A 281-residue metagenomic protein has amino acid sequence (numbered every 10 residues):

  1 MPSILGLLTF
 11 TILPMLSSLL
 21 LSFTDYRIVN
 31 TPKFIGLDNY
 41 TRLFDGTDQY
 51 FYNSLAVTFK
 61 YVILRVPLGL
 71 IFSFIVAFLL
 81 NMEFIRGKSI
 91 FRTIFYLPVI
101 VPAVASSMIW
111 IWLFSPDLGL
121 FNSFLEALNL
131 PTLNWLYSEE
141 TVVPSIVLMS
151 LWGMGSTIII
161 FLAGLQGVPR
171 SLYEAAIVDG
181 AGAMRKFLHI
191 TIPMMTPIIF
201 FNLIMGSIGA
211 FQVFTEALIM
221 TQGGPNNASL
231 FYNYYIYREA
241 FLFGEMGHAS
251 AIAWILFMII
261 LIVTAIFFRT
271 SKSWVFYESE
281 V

Functional and structural regions predicted by a protein language model:
P2-V281: A structural signal for multi-pass alpha-helical bundles of membrane permease subunits that mediate small-molecule
